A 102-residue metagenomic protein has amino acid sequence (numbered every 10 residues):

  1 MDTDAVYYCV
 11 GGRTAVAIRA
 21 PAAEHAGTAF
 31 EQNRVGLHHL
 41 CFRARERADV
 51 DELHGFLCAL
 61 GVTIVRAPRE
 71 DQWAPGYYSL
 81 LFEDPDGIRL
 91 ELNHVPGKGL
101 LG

Functional and structural regions predicted by a protein language model:
M1-A22: Core segments of cupin and vicinal oxygen chelate
P21, E70, N93-V95: Residue-level structural signal for beta-strand termini and adjacent loop
F30-V35: Short, flexible turn/loop "capping" segments at secondary-structure junctions
G36-L40: Short amphipathic alpha-helical segments
C41-D86: Vicinal oxygen chelate
G97-G102: A short, polar/charged loop-to-alpha-helix boundary motif
